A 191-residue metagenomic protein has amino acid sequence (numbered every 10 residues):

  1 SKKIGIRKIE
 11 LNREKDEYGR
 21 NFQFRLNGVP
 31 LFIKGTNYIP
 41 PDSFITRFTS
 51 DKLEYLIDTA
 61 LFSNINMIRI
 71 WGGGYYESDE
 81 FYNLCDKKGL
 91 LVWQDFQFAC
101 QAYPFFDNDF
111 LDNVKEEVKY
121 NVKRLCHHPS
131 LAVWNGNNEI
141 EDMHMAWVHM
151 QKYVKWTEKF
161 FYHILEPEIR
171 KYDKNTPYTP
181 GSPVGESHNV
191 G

Functional and structural regions predicted by a protein language model:
K2-Q101, F110-V133: Active-site-adjacent substrate/metal-binding segments within catalytic domains of carbohydrate-active enzymes
P40, Q101, F105, V148-Y153: Short coil/turn segments at secondary-structure junctions
F48, F106-N113, K152-T157: Alpha-helix N-cap and loop-to-helix initiation/capping positions
S78, A102-P104, S187-N189: Short secondary-structure boundary/hinge segments and terminal tails
N83-L84, F105-D109, E141-H149: Short amphipathic alpha-helical patches
K119-G191: Active-site region of glycoside hydrolase catalytic domains
